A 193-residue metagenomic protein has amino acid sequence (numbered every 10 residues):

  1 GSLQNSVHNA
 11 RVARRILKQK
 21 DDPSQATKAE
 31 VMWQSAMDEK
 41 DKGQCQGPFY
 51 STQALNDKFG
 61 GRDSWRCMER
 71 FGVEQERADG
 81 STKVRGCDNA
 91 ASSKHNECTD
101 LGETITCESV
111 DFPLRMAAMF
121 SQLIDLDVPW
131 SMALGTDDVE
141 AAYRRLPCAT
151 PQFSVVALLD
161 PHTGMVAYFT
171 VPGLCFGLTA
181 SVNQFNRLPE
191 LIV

Functional and structural regions predicted by a protein language model:
G1-S24: Non-catalytic, polymerase-adjacent accessory regions of viral genome-replication enzymes
T27, V31, A36, K40-R187: Catalytic-core region of right-hand nucleic acid polymerases
E190: Short, glycine/charge-rich flexible loops or terminal/linker lids adjacent to PRPP-binding catalytic cores
